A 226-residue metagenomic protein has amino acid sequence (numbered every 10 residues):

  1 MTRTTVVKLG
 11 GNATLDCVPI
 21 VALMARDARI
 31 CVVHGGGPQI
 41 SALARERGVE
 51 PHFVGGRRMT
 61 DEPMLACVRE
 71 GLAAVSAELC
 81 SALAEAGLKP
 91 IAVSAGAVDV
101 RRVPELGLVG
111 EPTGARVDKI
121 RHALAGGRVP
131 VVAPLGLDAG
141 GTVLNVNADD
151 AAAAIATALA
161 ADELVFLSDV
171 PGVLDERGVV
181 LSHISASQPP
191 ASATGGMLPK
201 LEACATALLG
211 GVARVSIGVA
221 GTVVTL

Functional and structural regions predicted by a protein language model:
M1-L226: C-terminal catalytic "cap/lid" subdomain
